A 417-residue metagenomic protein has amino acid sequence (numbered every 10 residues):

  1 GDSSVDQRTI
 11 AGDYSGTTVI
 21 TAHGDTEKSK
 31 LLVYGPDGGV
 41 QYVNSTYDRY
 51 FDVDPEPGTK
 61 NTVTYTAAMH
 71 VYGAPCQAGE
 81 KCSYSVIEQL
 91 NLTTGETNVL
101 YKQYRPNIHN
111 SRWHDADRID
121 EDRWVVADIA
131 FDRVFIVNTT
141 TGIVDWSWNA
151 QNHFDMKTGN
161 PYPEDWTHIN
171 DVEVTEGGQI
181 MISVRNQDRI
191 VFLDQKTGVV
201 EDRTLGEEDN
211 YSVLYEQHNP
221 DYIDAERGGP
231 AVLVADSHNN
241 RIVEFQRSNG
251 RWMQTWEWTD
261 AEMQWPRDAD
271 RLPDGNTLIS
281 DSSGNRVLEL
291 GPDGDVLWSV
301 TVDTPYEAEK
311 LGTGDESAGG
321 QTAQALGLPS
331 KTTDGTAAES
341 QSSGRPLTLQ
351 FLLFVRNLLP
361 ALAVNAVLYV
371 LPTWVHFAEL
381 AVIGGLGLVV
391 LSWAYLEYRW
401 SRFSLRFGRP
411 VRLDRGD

Functional and structural regions predicted by a protein language model:
G1-S15, V172, L311-D417: Haloarchaeal acidic low-complexity proteome signature biased toward cell-envelope/secretome components but also
G12-H23, Y65-S83, H168, A225 (+1 more regions): Short, conserved, GDST-rich strand-edge loop motifs in beta-rich repeat architectures
Y14-T17, G58-N61, D120-R123, G177-Q179 (+4 more regions): Short coil/turn segments that connect the beta-strands within blades of beta-propeller domains
G35-G38, N91-G95, N138-G142, L193-G198 (+3 more regions): Short loop/turn segments that connect beta-strands within beta-propeller blades
S45-Y47, T94-H109, T141-E164, G198-V213 (+3 more regions): Surface-exposed loop and turn segments in beta-propeller and other repeat-based domains that flank or scaffold
V53, A116, V172, P220 (+3 more regions): Hydrophobic core register within WD40 beta-propeller blades
H114-L205, H218: Solenoidal tandem-repeat scaffolds enriched in leucines and small polar residues
S212-L288, P372-D414: Loop/turn-rich, solvent-exposed surfaces of beta-rich toroidal or solenoidal domains
